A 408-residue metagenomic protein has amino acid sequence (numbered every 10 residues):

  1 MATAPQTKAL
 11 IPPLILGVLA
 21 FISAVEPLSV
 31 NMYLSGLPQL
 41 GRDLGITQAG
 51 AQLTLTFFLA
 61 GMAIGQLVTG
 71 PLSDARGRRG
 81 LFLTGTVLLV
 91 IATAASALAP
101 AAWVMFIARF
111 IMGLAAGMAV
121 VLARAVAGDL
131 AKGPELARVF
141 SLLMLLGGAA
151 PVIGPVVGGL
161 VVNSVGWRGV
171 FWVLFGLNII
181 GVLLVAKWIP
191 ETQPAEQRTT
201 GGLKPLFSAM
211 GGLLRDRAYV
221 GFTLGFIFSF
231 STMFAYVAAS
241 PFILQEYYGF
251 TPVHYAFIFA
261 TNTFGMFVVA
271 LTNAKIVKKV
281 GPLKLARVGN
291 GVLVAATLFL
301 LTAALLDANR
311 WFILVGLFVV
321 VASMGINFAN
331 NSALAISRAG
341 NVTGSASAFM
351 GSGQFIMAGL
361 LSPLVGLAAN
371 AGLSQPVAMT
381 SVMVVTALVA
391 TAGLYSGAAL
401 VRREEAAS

Functional and structural regions predicted by a protein language model:
A2-A9, T192-T223: Juxtamembrane intracellular "pre-TM" segments in multi-pass secondary transporters
D43-G45, G77, L98-V104, A115 (+2 more regions): Helix-breaking motifs and short loop linkers at transmembrane-helix boundaries and internal kinks in secondary membrane
I64-W103: Conserved MFS/SLC helix-loop-helix module at the cytosolic interface between two early adjacent transmembrane helices
G80-A94, F175, L285-F299: Structural signature of the two symmetry-related core transmembrane helices
L88-A95, W103-I111, W311-L317: Paired small-residue
V104, G133, S141-I189: Helix-loop-helix hairpin linking two adjacent transmembrane segments in secondary transporters
A108-A149: Cytoplasmic helix-loop-helix junction between adjacent transmembrane helices in 12-TM secondary transporters
L334-L373: A late C-terminal transmembrane helix in Major Facilitator Superfamily
